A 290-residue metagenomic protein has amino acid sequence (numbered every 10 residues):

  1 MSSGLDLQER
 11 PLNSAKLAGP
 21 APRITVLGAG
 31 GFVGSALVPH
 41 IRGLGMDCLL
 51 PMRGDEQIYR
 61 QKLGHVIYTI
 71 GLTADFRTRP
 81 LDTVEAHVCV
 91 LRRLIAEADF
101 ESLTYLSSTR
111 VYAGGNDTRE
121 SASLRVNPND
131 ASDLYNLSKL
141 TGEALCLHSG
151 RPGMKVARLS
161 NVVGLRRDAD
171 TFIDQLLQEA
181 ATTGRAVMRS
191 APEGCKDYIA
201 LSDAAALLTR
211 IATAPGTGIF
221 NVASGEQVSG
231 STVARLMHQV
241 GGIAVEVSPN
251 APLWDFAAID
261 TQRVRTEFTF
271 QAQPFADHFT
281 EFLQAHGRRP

Functional and structural regions predicted by a protein language model:
P22-L44: N-terminal Rossmann NAD(P)H-binding glycine-rich loop of SDR-like oxidoreductase domains
D55-E97, T109-G114: NAD(P)H-binding glycine-rich loop region in Rossmannoid oxidoreductase-like domains and their noncatalytic homologs
V84, S121-E143, D170-D174, D197-Y198 (+1 more regions): Short-chain dehydrogenase/reductase
R92-L134: Conserved Rossmann-fold NAD(P)-dependent oxidoreductase catalytic core, especially the SDR/UDP-sugar
A144-C195, L201: NAD(P)-dependent short-chain dehydrogenase/reductase
L165-D170, E193-A205, F220-M237, Q273: Substrate-binding strand-loop-helix patch in Rossmann-like NAD(P)-dependent oxidoreductase/epimerase domains
L176, L207-D255, T261: Mid/C-terminal beta-alpha module of Rossmann-like enzyme folds, strongest in SDR-family dehydrogenases/epimerases
L201, S229-R235, P249-P290: Conserved C-terminal active-site "lid" loop/helix of NAD(P)H-dependent oxidoreductases that clamps the redox cofactor
